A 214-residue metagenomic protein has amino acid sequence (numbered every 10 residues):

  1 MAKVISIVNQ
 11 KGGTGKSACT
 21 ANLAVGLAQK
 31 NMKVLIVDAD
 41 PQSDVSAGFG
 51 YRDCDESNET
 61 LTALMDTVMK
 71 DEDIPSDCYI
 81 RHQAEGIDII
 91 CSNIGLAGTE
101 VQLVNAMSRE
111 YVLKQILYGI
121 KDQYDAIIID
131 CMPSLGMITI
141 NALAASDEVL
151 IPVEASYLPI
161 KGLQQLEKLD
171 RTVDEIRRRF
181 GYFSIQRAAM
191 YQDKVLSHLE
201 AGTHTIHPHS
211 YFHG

Functional and structural regions predicted by a protein language model:
M1-E167, R171: P-loop NTP-binding core
K168-G214: Acidic, metal-coordinating catalytic segment for phosphate/diphosphate chemistry, firing primarily on the Nudix
